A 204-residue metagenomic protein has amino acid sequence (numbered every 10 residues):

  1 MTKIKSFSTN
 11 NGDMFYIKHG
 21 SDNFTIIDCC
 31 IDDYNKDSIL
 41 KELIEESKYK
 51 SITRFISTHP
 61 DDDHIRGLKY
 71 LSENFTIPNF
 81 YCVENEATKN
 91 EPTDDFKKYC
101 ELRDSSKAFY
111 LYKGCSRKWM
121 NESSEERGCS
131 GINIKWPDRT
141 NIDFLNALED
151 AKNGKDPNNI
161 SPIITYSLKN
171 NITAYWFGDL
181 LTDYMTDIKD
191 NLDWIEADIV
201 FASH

Functional and structural regions predicted by a protein language model:
M1-K50, K113-I199: Core dinuclear metal-dependent hydrolase active-site scaffold
S21, E46, I52, S72 (+4 more regions): Generic intrinsically disordered, low-complexity segments enriched for polar/acidic and small residues
T25, D33-A87, D190-H204: Active-site metal-binding motif and surrounding structural segment of the metallo-beta-lactamase
D63, N90-T93, R103-K107, G178 (+2 more regions): Internal alpha/beta domain cores that form substrate/cofactor-binding pockets in large enzymes and binding proteins
P78, T88-W119, S123: Short acidic, glycine/proline-enriched helix-loop-strand junctions
